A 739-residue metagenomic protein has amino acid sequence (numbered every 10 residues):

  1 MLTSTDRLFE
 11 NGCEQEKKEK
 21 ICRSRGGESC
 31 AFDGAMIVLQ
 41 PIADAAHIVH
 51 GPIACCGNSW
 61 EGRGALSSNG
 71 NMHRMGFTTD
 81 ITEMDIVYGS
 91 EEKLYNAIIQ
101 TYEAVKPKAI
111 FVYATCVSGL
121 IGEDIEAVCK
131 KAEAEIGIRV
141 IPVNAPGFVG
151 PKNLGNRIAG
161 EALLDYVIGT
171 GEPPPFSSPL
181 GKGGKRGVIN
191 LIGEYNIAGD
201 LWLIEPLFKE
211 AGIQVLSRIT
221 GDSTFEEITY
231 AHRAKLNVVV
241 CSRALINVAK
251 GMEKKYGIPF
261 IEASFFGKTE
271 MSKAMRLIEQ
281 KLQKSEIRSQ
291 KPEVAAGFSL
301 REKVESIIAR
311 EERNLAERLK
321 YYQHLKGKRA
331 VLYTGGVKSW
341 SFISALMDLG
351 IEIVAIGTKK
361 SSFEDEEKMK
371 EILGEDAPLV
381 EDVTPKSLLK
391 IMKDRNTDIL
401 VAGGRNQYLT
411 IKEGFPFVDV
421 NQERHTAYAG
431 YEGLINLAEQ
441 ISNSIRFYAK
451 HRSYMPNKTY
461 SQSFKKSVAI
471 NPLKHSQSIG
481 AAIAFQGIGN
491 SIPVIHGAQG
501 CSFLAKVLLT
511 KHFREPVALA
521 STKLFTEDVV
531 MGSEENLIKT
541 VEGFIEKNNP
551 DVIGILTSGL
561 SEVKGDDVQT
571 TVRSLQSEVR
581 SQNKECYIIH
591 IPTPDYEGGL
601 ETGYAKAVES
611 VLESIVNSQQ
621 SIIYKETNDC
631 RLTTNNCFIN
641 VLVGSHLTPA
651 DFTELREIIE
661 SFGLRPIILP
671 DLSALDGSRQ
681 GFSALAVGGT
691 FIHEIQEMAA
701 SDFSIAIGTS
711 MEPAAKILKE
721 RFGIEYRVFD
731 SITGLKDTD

Functional and structural regions predicted by a protein language model:
M1-D739: An N-terminal assembly and electron-transfer interface module characteristic of large anaerobic redox and radical
